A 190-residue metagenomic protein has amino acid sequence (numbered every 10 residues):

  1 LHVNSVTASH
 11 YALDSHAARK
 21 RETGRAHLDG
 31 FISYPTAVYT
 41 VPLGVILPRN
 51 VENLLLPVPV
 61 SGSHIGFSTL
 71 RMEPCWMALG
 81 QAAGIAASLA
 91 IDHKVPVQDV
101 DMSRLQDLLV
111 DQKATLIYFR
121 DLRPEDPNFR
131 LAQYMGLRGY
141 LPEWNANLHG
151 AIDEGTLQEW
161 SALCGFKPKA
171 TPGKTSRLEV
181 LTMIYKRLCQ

Functional and structural regions predicted by a protein language model:
L1-L109: Flavin (FAD/FMN)-binding glycine-rich loop and adjacent Rossmann-like elements that form
V41, R120, E143-N145: Active-site-adjacent structural elements in folded domains
G62, L141-P142: Active-site/binding-pocket entry motifs
R71-P74, D126, L148: Short, solvent-exposed segments of well-ordered alpha helices
G84-K94, K113, G139, C164-G165 (+1 more regions): A generic secondary-structure signal for well-formed alpha-helical elements
S88, Q98, I117, E143-W144 (+1 more regions): A local structural micro-motif
H93, D99-Y140: Catalytic cores of secreted or luminal carbohydrate-active enzymes
N128-R138, N145-Q190: Short, solvent-exposed alpha-helical surface patches in non-cytosolic proteins
